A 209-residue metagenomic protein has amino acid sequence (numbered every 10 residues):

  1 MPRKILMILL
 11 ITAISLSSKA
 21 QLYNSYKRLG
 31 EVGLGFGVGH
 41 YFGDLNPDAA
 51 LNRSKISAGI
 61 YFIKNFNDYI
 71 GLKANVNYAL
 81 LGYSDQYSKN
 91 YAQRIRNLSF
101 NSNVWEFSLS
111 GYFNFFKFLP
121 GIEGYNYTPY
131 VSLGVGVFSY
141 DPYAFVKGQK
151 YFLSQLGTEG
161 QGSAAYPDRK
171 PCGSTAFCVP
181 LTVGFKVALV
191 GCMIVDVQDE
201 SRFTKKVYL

Functional and structural regions predicted by a protein language model:
M1-K27: Bacterial Sec-dependent N-terminal signal peptides
Q21-L29, Y69, K117-Y127, L189-C192: Short loop/turn motifs that connect adjacent beta-strands in outer-membrane beta-barrel proteins
Q21-N65, P142: Short glycine/proline- and aromatic-enriched beta-strand/turn motifs that initiate or cap beta-hairpins
R28, N52-I56, N103-F107, Y127 (+1 more regions): Residues that define the transmembrane beta-barrel architecture of outer-membrane proteins
L34-V38, I60-K64, L109-F115, L133-V137 (+2 more regions): Residues on the lipid-exposed face of transmembrane beta-strands in outer-membrane beta-barrel proteins
F42-D48, A92-F100, A165-P171: Extracellular loop and loop/strand-boundary signature of outer-membrane beta-barrel proteins
I70-G157: Gram-negative (and chloroplast) outer-membrane scaffold detector with strong preference for beta-barrel transmembrane
T128, G134-L209: Outer-membrane beta-barrel transmembrane domain signature
